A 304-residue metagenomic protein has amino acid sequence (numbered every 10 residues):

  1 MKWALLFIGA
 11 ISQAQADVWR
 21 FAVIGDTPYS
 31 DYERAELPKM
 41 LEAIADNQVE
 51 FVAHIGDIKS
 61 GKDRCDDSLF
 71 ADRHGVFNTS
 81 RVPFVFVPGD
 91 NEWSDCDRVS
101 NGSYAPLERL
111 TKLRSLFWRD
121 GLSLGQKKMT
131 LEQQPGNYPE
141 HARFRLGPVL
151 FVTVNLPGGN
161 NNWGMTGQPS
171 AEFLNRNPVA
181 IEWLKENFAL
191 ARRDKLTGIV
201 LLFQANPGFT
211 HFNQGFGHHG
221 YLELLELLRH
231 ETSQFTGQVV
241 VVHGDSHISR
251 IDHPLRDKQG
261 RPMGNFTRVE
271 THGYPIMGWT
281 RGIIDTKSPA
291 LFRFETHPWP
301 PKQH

Functional and structural regions predicted by a protein language model:
M1-L6: Sec-dependent signal peptide recognition, specifically the positively charged N-region followed immediately by
G9-Q13: N-terminal signal peptide c-region/cleavage motif recognized by signal peptidases
A14-L69, L196: N-terminal active-site segment of His-dependent metallophosphoesterases
V23-G25, V52-D57, F84-G89, L202-F203 (+2 more regions): Active-site neighborhood of phospho(di)ester-bond hydrolases with catalytic His/Asp-centered motifs
P28, I58-K59, N91-W93, L150 (+4 more regions): Catalytic metal-binding/acid-base residues of hydrolase active sites
I44-F51, V152, G167-L255: His/acidic metal-ligating clusters that form di-metal
L69-V179, H253-T286: Extended active-site neighborhood of metal-dependent phosphoesterases/phosphodiesterases
D285-H304: A short C-terminal boundary segment appended to hydrolase-like catalytic domains
